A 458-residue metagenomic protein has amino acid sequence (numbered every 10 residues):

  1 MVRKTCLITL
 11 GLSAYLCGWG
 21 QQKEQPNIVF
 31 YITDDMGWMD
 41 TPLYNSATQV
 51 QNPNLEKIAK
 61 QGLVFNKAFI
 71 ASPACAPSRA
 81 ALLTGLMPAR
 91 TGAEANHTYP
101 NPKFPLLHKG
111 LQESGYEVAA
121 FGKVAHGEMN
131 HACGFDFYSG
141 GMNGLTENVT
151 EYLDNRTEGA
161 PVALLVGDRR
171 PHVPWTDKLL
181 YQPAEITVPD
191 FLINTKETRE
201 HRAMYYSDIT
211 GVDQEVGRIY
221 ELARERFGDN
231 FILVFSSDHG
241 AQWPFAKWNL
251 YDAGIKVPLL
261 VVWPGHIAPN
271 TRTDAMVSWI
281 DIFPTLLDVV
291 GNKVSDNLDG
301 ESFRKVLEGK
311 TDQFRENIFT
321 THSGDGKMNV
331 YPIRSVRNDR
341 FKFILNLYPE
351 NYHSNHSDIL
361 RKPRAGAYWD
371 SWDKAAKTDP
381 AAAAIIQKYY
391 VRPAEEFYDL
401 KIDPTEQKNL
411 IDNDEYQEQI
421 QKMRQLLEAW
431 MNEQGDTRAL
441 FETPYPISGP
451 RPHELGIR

Functional and structural regions predicted by a protein language model:
V2-K4, W19-E396, P404-Q425, A429-N432 (+2 more regions): Formylglycine-dependent sulfatase
L10-W19: Hydrophobic h-region of N-terminal signal peptides that target proteins for export in Gram-negative bacteria
K401: C-terminal helical cap and adjacent loop that interface with cofactors, partners, or active-site loops
